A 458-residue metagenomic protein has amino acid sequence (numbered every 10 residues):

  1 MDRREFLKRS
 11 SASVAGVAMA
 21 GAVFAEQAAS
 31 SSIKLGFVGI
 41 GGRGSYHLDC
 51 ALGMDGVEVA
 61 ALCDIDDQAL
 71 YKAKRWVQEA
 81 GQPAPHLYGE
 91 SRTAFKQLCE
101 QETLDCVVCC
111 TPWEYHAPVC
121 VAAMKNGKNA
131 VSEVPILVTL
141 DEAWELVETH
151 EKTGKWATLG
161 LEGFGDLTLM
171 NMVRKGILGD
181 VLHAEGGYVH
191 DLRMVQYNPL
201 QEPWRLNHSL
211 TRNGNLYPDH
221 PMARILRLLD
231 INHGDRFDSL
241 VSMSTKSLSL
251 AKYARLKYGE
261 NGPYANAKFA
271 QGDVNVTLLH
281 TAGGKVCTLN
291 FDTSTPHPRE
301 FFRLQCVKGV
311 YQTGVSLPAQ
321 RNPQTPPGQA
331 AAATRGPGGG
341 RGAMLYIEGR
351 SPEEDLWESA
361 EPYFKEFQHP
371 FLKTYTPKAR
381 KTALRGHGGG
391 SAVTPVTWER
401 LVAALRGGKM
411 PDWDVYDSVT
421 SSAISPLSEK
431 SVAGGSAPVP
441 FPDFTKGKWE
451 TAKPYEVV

Functional and structural regions predicted by a protein language model:
M1-K128, S132, W144-W156, P337 (+1 more regions): N-terminal glycine-/serine-/threonine-rich beta1-alpha1-beta2 phosphate-ribose binding loop of Rossmann-like
L7, L48, K74, K96-C99 (+8 more regions): Non-transmembrane alpha-helical segments in soluble domains of secreted/periplasmic/extracellular proteins
R9-S10, Y46, T295-V307, Q312-V315 (+2 more regions): C-terminal helical cap and adjacent loop that interface with cofactors, partners, or active-site loops
G39, R43, K152-F269, F301: Predominantly a Rossmann-like dinucleotide-binding segment in NAD(P)-dependent oxidoreductases
C109, S132, V138, A157-L159 (+2 more regions): Hydrophobic residues in well-ordered beta-strands that form the structural core
D219, K268-D273, T281-A282, T295-P296: A short catalytic or substrate-binding loop motif that flags glycine-/basic-rich loops and adjacent residues that bind
T277-G283, C306: Active-site beta-strand termini and strand-to-loop segments that position acidic
